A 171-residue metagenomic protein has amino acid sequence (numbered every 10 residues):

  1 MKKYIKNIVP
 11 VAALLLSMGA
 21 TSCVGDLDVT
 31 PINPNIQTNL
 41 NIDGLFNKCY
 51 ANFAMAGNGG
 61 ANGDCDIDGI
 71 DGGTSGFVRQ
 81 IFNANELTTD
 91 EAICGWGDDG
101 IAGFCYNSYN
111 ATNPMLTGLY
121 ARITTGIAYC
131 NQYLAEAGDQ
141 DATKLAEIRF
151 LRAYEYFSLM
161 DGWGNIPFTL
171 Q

Functional and structural regions predicted by a protein language model:
M1, C23-G25, C49, C130 (+1 more regions): Terminal processing/anchoring signals of secreted or surface-associated proteins and related intramolecular
M1-P31: Bacterial Sec-dependent N-terminal signal peptides
K2-K3, G73-A84: First exposed extracellular module after export/assembly in secreted or surface-exposed proteins
G19, C23-V78: Membrane-proximal, proline-rich intrinsically disordered regions
R79-G95: Core domains of carbohydrate- and sulfate-ester-processing enzymes
I93-W163: Conserved, well-structured interaction surfaces
W163-Q171: Short coil/linker segments at helix-helix boundaries
